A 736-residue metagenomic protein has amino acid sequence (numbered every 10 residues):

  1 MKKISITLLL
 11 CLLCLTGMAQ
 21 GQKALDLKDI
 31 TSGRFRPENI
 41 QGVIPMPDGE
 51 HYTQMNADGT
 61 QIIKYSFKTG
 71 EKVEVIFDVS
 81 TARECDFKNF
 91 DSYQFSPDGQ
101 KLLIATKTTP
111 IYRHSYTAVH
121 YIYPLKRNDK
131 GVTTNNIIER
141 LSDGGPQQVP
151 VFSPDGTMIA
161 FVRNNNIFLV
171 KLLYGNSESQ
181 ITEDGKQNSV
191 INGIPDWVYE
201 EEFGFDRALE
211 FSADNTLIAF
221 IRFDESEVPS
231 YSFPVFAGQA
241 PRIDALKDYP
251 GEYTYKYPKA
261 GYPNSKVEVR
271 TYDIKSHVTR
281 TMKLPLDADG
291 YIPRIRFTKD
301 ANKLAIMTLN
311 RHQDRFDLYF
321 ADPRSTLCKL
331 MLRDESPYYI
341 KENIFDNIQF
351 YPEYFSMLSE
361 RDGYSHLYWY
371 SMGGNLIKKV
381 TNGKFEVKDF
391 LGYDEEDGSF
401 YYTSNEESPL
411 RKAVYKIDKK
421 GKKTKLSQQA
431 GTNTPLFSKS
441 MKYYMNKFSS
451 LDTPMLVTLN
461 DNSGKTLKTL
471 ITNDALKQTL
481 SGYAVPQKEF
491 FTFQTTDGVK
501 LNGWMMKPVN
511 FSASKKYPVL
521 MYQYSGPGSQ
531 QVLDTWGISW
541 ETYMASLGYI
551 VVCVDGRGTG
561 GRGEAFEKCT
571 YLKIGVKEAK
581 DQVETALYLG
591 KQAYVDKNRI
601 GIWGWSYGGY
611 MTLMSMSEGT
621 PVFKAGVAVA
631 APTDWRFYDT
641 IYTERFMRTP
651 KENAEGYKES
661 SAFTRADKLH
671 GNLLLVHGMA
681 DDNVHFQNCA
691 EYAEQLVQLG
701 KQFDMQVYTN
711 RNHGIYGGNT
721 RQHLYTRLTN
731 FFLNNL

Functional and structural regions predicted by a protein language model:
L27, T31-S32, V75-D86, S179-E201 (+7 more regions): Surface-exposed loop and turn segments in beta-propeller and other repeat-based domains that flank or scaffold
I40-I44, E50-I62, D91, L103-A105 (+13 more regions): Non-catalytic accessory segments flanking enzyme active sites
T53-G59, S66, F95-P97, L103-H114 (+15 more regions): Beta-strand C-termini and the immediately following turn/loop, strongest in propeller blades
G70-E71, K107-Y112, Y116-V119, I181-L209 (+3 more regions): Predominantly five- to eight-bladed beta-propeller fold
E71-T109, I137-P146, E335-Y338, K384: Blade-loop segments of beta-propeller domains
H114-F168, Y174-A208: Asp-box/WD-like beta-propeller blade repeats and closely related beta-sheet repeat scaffolds
I221-I377: Beta-propeller domains
A301, N433-L736: Serine-hydrolase catalytic core recognition
